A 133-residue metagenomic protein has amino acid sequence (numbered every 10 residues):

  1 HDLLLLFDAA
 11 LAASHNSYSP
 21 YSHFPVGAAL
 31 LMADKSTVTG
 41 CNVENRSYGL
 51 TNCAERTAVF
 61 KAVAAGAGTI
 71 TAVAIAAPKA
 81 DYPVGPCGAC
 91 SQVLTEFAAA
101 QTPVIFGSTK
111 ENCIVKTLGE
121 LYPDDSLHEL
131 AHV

Functional and structural regions predicted by a protein language model:
H1-N16, A65-V133: C-terminal binding/interaction regions
A9-A12, A54-A62: Short, well-ordered amphipathic alpha-helical segments that serve as non-catalytic structural scaffolds within diverse
A10, G27-A28, G40, A58 (+1 more regions): Small residues (Ala/Gly/Ser/Thr
A13-V26: Structured beta-strand/loop patches that form or line metal/cofactor-binding pockets in enzymes
H23-M32, I105: Short beta-strand scaffold segments in enzyme catalytic cores
L31-A33, N42-V43: Histidine- and/or cysteine-centered catalytic micro-motif in compact active-site loops
C41-T57: Compact, glycine-rich, soluble single-domain proteins
